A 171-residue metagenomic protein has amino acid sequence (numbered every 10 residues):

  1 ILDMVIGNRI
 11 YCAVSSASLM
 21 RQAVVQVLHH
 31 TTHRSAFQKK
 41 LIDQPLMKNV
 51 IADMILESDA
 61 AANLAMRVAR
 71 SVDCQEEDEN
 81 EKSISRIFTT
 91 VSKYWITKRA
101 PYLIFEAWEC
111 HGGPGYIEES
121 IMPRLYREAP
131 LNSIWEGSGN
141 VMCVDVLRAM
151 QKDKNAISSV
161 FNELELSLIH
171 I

Functional and structural regions predicted by a protein language model:
I1-N8, V25-D43, L164: A glycine-rich, basic-preceded beta-loop-alpha segment at the flavin cofactor/substrate interface of flavin-utilizing
V5-S16, K40-D43, E81-T89, K93 (+2 more regions): Alpha-helix N-cap/helix-initiation motif
A23-Q26, E57-A60, L64-R67, R99 (+1 more regions): Amphipathic, well-ordered alpha-helical segments in soluble domains
D59-W95, W108: C-terminal helix-coil-helix/basic helical segment that borders enzyme active sites and/or dimer interfaces and provides
S83-E163: Alpha-helix capping/hinge segments and adjacent helical runs
I169-I171: Conserved small/polar residues in nucleotide/adenosyl-binding loops
